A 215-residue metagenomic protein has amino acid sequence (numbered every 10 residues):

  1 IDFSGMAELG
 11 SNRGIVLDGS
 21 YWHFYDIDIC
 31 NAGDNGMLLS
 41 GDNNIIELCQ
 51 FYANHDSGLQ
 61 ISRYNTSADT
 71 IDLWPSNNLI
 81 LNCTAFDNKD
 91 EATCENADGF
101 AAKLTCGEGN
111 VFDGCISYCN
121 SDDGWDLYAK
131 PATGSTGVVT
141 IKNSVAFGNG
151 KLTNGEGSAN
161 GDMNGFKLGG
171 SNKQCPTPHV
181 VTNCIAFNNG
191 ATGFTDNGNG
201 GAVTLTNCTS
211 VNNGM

Functional and structural regions predicted by a protein language model:
I1-D34, G41-A53, L81, D113: Parallel beta-helix/beta-solenoid
G5-V16, N31-L38, A53-P75, E91-T105 (+4 more regions): Extracellular beta-strand/beta-solenoid scaffold signature
W22-Y25, N44-E47, P75, L79-C83 (+4 more regions): All-beta strand scaffolds that present successive hydrophobic residues in beta-strands
D28, Q50-Y52, T84, K89 (+5 more regions): A structural signal for beta-strand register positions
L59, L81-F86, W125, N143-F147 (+1 more regions): Short, well-ordered amphipathic alpha-helices
V138-N149, G155-A159: Acidic, glycine-rich loop-and-beta core segments that form the ion-binding/anion-interacting portion of active sites
T182, T192-G214: Long, repeat-rich segments with strong aromatic
